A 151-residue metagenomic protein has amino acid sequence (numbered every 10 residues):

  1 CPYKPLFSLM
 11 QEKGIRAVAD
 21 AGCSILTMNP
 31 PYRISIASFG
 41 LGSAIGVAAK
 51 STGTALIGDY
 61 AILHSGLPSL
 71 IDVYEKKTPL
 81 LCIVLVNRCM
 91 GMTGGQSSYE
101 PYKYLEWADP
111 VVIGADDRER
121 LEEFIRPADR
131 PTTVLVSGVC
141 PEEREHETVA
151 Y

Functional and structural regions predicted by a protein language model:
C1, A19-G22, I113-D116, V136-C140: Structural motif
C1-M28, R126: Cofactor-pocket helix-loop regions in the catalytic cores of large enzyme subunits
C1-Y3, Y60-H64, D117-E119, R144: Active-site glycine- and acidic-residue-rich loops that bind and position anionic ligands or nucleotide-like cofactors
L6-L9, G66-D72, E122-F124: A short acidic, amphipathic alpha-helical/loop segment
R16-G91: Thiamine diphosphate
R33-S35, L70-I71, Q96-E100, T148-Y151: Short secondary-structure boundary/capping segments
R88-C89, Q96-A128: Conserved thiamine diphosphate
R126-Y151: Glycine/aspartate-rich loop-and-adjacent alpha/beta segment that forms the canonical ThDP
